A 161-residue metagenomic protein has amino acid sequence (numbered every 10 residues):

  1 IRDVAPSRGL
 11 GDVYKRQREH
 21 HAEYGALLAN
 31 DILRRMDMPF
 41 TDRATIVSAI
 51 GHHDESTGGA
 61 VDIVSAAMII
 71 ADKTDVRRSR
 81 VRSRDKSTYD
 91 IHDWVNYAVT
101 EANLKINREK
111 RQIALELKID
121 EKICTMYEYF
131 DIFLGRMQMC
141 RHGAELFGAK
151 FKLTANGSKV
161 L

Functional and structural regions predicted by a protein language model:
I1-L10, Y14: Single conserved hydrophobic/aromatic residue that forms the stacking wall/gate of nucleotide- or nucleobase-binding
R2, R43-G51: Short, well-structured alpha-helical segments
D12-Y24: Catalytic Zn2+-binding segment of zinc metalloproteases
R16, R35-M38, E55-L161: Divalent metal-dependent phosphate-bond-processing catalytic cores, especially two-metal-ion Mg2+/Mn2+ enzymes that act
H21-M36: An active-site-proximal "capping" alpha-helix that borders the catalytic cofactor pocket
E23, L27, T45-S48, S65 (+1 more regions): A broad detector of short, well-ordered amphipathic alpha-helices that serve as recognition/interaction surfaces
